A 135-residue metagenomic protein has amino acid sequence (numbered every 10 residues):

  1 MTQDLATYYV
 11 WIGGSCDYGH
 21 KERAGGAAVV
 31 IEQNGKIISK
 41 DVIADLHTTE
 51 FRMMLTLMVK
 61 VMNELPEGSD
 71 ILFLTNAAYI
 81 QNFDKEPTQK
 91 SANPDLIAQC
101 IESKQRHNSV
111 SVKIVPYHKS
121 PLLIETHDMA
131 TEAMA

Functional and structural regions predicted by a protein language model:
M1-R52, E64: RNase H-like nuclease fold core
S15-K21, V59-H127: RNase H catalytic domain
R52, T56-K60: Short amphipathic alpha-helical face segments that pack within enzyme cores and frequently flank/anchor catalytic
E132-A135: Acidic, His- and aromatic-enriched active-site or binding-groove loops in soluble protein domains that engage sugars
